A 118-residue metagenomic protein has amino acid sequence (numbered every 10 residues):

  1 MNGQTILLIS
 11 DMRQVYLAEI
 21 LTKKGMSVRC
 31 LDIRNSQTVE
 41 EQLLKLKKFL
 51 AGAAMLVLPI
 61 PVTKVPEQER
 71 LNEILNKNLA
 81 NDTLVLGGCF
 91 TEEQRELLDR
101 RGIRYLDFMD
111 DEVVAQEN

Functional and structural regions predicted by a protein language model:
G3, G25, G52-A54, D82-T83 (+1 more regions): Short, well-ordered alpha-helix to beta-strand connector turns
T5-Y16, L21, N118: Glycine-rich adenosine-cofactor-binding loop
R13-Q14, D32-N35, C89-R95: Short, polar loop motifs at secondary-structure junctions
L17-T22, E41-L43, Q94-R101: Short, aromatic/basic amphipathic alpha-helical patches
K24-E40: NAD(P)-binding Rossmann-fold cofactor-contacting core
E40-G52: Short acidic low-complexity segments
V57-E117: Glycine/serine-rich phosphate-binding loop and adjoining beta1-alpha1 elements at the start of nucleotide-handling
